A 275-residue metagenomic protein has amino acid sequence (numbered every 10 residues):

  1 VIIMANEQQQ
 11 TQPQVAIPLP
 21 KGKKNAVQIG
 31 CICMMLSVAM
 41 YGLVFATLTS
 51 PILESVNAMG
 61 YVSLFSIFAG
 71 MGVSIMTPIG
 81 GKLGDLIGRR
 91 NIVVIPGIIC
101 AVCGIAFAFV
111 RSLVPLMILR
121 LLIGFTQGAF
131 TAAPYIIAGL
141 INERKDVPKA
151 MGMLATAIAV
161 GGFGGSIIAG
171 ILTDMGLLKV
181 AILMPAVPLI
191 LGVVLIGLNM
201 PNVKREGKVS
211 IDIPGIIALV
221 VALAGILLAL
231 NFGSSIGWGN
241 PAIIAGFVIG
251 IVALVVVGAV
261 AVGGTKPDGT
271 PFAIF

Functional and structural regions predicted by a protein language model:
V1-M4, T270: Short, Lys/Arg-enriched N-terminal segments with co-localized hydrophobic residues within the first ~10-30 amino acids
M4-G22: Intrinsic disorder in cytosolic terminal tails and internal cytosolic loops of multi-pass membrane transporters
A16-K24, A106-F109, K208, I236 (+1 more regions): Helix-boundary and loop/linker segments of multi-pass membrane transporters
K23-G80, F130: Extracytoplasmic
I32, L36, I67, I98-A101 (+6 more regions): Residue-level signature of the transmembrane alpha-helical core of multi-pass small-molecule transporters
T49-I52, I137-A138, L172, M200 (+2 more regions): Hydrophobic alpha-helical interface/terminus motif in multipass membrane transporters
T77-G215: Helix-loop-helix hairpins in multi-pass membrane proteins, especially solute transporters
L177-F275: Hydrophobic transmembrane-helix bundles of small-molecule transporters
